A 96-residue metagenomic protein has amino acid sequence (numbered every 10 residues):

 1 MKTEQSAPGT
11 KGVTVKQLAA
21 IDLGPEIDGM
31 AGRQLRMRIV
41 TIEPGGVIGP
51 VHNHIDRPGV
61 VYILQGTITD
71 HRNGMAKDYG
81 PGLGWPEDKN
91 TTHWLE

Functional and structural regions predicted by a protein language model:
M1-R36: A short, N-terminal "cap"/entry segment at the start of jelly-roll beta-barrel domains of the cupin/DSBH fold
M30-Q34, G46-G59: A short beta-loop-beta micro-motif enriched in histidine and acidic residues
M37-T41: Short proline/glycine- and basic residue-enriched helix-capping loop/turn segments at helix->loop/beta transitions
I42-E43, N73-T91: Short acidic-glycine-tyrosine-enriched beta hairpin
P44-G45, T67: Short, charged/polar surface micro-motifs in flexible loops or helix N-caps
P50, D70-H71, E87, T92-E96: Short beta-strand His + acidic residue motifs that chelate non-heme Fe in jelly-roll/DSBH and cupin folds
N53, Y62, K89: Conserved strand-loop elements at the edges of beta-sheets that form or border functional pockets
D56-G74, P81-L83: Glycine- and acidic-residue-biased ligand/ion/polar-headgroup-sensing regions
